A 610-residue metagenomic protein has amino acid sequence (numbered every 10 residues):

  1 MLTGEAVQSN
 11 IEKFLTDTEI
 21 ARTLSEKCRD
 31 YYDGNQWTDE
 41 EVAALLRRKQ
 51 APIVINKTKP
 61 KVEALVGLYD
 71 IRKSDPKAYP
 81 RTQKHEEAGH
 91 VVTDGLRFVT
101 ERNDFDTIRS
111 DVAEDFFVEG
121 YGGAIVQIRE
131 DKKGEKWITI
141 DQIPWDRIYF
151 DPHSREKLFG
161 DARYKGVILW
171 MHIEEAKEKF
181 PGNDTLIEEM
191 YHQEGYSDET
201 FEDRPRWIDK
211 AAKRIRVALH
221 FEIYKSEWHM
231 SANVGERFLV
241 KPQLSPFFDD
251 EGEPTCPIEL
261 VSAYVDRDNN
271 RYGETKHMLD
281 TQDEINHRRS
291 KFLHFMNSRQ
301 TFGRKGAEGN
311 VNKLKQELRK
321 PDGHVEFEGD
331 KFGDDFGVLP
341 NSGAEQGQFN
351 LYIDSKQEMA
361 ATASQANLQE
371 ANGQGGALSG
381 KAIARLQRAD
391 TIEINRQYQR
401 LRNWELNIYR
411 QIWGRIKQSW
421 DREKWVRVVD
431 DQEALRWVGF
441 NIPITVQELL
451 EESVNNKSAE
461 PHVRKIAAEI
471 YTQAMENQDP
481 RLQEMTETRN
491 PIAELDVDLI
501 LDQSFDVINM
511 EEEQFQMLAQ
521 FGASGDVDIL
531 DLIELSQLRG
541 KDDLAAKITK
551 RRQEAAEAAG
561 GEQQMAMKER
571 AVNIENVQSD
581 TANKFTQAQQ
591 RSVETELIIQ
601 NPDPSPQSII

Functional and structural regions predicted by a protein language model:
M1-E40, H277, E284-I610: C-terminal anchoring/interaction modules
M1-H229, N233-V234, L239-L244, G347-D354 (+3 more regions): Extended, helix-rich architectural segments
L46-R48, K213, V217, F221-H229 (+6 more regions): Terpene synthase/cyclase
E130-K132, D146, E156, Y264 (+4 more regions): Short loop/turn segments at secondary-structure transitions that flank enzyme active sites
D131, D209, D249, D266 (+1 more regions): Acidic surface patches and DE-rich sequence motifs
A232, D249-T255: Hydrophobic/aromatic interaction determinants used to assemble and anchor large protein complexes
V261-D268, Y272, I285: Protruding loop/beta-arch "assembly-hinge" segments enriched in small, turn-prone residues
